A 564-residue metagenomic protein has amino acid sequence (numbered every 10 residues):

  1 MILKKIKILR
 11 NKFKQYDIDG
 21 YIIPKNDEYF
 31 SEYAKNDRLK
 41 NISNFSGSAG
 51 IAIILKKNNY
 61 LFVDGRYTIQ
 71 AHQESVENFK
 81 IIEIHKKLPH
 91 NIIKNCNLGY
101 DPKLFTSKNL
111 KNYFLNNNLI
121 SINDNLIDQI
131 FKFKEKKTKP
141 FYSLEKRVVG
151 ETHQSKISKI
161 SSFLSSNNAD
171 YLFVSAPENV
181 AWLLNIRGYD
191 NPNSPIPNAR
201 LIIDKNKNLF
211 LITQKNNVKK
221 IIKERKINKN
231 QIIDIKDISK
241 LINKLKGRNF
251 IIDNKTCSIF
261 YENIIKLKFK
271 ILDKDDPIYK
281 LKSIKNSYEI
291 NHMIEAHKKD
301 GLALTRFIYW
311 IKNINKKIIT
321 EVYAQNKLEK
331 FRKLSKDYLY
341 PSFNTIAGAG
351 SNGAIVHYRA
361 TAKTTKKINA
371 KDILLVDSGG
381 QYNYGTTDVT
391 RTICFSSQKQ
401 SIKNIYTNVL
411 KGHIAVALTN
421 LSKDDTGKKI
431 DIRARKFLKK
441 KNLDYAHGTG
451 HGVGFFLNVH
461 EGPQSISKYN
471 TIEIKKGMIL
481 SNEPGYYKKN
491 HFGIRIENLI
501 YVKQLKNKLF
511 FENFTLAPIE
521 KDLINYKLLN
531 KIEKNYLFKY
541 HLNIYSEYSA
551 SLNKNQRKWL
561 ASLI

Functional and structural regions predicted by a protein language model:
M1-I564: Active-site neighborhoods and metal-handling regions in enzymes and metal-associated proteins
